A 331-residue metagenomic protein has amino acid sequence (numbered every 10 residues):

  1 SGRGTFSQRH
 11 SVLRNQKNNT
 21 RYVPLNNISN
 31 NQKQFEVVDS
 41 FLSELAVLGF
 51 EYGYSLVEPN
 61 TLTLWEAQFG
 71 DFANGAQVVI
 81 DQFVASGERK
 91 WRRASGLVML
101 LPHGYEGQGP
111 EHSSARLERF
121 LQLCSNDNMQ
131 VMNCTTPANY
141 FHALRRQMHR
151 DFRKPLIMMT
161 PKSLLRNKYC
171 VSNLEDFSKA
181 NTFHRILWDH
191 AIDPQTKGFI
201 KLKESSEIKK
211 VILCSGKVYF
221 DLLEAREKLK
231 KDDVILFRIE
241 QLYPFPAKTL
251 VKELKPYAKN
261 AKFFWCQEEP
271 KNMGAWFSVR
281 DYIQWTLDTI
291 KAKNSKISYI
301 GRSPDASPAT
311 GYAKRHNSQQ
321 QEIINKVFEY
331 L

Functional and structural regions predicted by a protein language model:
S1-S206, F220: Conserved thiamine diphosphate
W91-R93, G104-Q122, R166-L331: Thiamine diphosphate
